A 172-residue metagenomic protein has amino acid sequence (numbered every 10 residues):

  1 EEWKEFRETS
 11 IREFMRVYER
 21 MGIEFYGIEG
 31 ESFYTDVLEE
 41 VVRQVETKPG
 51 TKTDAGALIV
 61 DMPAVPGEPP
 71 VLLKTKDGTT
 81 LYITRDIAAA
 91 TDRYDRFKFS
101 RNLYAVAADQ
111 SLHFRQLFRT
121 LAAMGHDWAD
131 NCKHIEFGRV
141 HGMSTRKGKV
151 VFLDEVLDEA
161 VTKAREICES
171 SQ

Functional and structural regions predicted by a protein language model:
E1-F6: TOPRIM metal-binding catalytic domain and adjacent DNA-binding surface shared by DnaG-type primases
R7-Q172: Alpha-helical recognition segments enriched in aromatics with Gly/Pro capping that present substrate-recognition
